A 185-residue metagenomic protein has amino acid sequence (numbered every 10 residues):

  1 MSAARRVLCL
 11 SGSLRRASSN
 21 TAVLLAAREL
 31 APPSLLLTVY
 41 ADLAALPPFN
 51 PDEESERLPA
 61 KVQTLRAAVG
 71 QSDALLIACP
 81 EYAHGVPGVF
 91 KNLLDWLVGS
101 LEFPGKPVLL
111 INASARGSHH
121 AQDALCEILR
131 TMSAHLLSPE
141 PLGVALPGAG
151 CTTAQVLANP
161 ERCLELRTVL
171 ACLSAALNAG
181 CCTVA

Functional and structural regions predicted by a protein language model:
M1-D95, G99, V156-A185: N-terminal beta1-alpha1-beta2 submodule of the flavodoxin-like/Rossmannoid cofactor-binding fold
A4, G105-K106: Phosphate-coordination loops involved in phosphoryl transfer and adenosine-cofactor binding
L37-P48, G99-L101, S133-T153: Mobile beta-alpha loop/short-helix "lid" or hinge segments that flank ligand
K106-L146, E161: Short, glycine-/small-residue-rich phosphate/pyrophosphate-handling segment
A121-Q122, G150-A158: Short alpha-helix boundary/capping motifs
